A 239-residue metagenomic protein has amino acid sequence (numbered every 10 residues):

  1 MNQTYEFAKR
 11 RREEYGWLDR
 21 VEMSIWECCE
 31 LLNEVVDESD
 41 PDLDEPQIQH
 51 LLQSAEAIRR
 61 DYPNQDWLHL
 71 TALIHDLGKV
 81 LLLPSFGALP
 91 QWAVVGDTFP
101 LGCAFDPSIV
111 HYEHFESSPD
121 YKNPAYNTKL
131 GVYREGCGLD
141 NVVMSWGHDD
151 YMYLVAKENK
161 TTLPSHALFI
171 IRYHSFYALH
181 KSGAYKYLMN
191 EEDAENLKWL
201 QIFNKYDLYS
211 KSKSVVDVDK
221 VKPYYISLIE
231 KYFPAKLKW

Functional and structural regions predicted by a protein language model:
M1-W17: A metal-dependent hydrolase signature that marks the N-terminal structural subdomain at the beginning of catalytic folds
Y5, M23-E27, Y121-A125: N-proximal short alpha-helices
R12-Q49, G131-L139: Active-site flanking loop/helix segments enriched in acidic
V35-E38, Y206-Y209, K231, A235: Surface-exposed polar/charged interaction patches
L43-V221: Divalent metal-dependent catalytic cores for phosphoryl transfer on phosphate-bearing substrates
D219-W239: C-terminal helix/juxtamembrane-tail motif
